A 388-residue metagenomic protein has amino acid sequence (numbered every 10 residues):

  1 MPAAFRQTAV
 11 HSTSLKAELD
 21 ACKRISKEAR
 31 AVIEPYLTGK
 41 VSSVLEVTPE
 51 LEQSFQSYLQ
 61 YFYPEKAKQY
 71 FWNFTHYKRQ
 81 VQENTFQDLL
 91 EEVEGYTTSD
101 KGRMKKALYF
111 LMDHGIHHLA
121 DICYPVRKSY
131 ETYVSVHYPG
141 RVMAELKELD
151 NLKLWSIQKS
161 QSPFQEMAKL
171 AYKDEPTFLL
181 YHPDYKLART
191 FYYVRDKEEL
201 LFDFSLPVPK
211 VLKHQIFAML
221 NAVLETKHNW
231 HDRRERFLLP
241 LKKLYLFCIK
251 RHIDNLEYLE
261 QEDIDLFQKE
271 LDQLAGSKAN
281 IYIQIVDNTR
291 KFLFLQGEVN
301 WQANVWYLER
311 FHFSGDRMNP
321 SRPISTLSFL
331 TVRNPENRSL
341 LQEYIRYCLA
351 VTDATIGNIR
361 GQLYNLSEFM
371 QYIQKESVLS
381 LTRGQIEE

Functional and structural regions predicted by a protein language model:
M1-E388: Charge-rich, intrinsically disordered N-terminal extensions that act as flexible nucleic-acid engagement or regulatory
